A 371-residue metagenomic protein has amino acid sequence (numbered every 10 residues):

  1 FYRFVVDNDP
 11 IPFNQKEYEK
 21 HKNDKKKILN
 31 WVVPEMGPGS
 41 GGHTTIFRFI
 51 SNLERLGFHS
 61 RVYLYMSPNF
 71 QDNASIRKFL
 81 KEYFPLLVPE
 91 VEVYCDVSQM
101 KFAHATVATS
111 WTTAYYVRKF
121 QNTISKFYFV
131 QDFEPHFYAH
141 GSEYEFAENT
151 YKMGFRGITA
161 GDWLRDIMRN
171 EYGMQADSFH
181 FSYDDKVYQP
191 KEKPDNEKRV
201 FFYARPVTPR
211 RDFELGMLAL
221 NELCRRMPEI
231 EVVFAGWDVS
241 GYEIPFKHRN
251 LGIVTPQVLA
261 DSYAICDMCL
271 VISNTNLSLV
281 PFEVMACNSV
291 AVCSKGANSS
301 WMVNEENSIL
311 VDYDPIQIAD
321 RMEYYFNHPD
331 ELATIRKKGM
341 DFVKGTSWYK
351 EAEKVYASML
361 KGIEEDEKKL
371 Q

Functional and structural regions predicted by a protein language model:
N8-Y18, P135-S142, D177-E197: Acidic anion/phosphate-binding donor-loop and adjacent secondary structure in glycosyltransferase catalytic cores
T45, S51, I167-M174, S178-R249: Conserved catalytic-core segment of nucleotide-activated headgroup transferases in glycan assembly
Y94-F102, H140-G157: Membrane-proximal helix-turn-helix segments that form the acceptor-binding/catalytic region of lipid-linked
H104, A264-N276, S289: Acidic donor-binding loop of glycosyltransferase active sites
E283, K295-L310: Short acidic/histidine- and often glycine-rich active-site loop of Leloir-type glycosyltransferases that engages
V290-S294: Short hydrophobic beta-strand element within catalytic cores of glycosyltransferases and related nucleotide-activated
E305-I316, Y324-P329: Conserved acidic donor-binding segment of nucleotide-sugar-dependent glycosyltransferases
Y324, E331-G345, K354-A357, K361: A short, well-ordered alpha-helix in the C-terminal region of glycosyltransferases
